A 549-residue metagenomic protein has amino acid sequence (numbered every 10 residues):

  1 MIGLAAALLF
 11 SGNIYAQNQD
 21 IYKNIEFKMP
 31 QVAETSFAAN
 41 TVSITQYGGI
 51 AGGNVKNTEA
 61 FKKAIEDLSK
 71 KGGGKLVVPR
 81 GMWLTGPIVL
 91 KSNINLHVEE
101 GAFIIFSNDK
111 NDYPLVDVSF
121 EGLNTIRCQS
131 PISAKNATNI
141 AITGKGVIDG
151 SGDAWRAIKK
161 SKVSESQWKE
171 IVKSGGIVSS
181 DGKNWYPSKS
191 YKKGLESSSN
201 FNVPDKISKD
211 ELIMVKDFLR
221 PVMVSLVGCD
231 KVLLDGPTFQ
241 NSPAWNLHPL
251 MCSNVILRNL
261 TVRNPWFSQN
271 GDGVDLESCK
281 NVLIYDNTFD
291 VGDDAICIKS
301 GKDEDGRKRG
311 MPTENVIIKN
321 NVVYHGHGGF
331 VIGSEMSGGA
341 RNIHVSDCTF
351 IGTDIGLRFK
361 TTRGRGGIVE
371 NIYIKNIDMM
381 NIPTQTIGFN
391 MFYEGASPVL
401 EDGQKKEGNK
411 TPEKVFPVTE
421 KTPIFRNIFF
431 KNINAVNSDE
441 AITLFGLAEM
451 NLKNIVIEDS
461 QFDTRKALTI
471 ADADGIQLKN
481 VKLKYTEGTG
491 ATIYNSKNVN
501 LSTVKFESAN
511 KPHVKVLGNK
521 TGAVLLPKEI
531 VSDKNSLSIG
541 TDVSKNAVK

Functional and structural regions predicted by a protein language model:
M1-V77, M82-N95, E99-G228, D235 (+9 more regions): Extracellular "leader-to-stem" segments immediately downstream of a signal peptide or signal-anchor in secreted/lumenal
G73, L84-P87, S107-N108, C128 (+15 more regions): Short glycine/acidic-rich loop motifs that flank beta-strands on beta-rich extracellular proteins
M82, M251, T261, S300-K302 (+4 more regions): Active-site-proximal loop/turn and secondary-structure-junction residues that shape catalytic pockets, frequently
I88-H97, L250, G338, G366-G367: Short, surface-exposed basic-aromatic patches at helix termini and helix-loop junctions that form
E100-G101, T138-G146, D230-Q240, S253-P265 (+13 more regions): Right-handed parallel beta-helix
E211-I213, G271-G273, D305-K308, R363 (+1 more regions): Outer-membrane beta-barrel domain signature
M336, G356-N376, N381-K549: Extracellular beta-rich repeat passengers
